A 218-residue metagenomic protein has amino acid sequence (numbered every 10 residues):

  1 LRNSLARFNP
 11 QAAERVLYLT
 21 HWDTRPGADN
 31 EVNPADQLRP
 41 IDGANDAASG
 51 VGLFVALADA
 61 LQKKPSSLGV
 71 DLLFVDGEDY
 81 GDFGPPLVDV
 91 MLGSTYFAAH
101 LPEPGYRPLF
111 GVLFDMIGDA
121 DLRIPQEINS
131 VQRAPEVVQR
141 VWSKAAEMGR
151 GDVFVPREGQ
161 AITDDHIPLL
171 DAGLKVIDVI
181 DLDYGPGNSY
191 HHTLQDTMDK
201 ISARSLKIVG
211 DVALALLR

Functional and structural regions predicted by a protein language model:
L1-Q11: A non-catalytic alpha/beta surface segment that caps or lines the substrate-entry region of metallo-dependent hydrolase
R2, E14, L68-D71: Envelope-exposed proteins and targeting segments
F8-P10, L19-D23, L57-A58, L73-E78 (+3 more regions): Active-site-proximal beta-strand/loop segments in catalytic clefts of secreted hydrolases
L17, A28-E31, F83-P85: Short, conserved acidic/polar surface loops in the N-terminal third of protein domains
D29-P40: Glycine/charged-rich beta-loop-alpha catalytic/anionic-binding loops adjacent to active sites
L38-E136, K144, A161: Acidic/histidine-rich catalytic neighborhood of metal-dependent amide-processing enzymes
F110, I117-R218: Active-site-adjacent substrate-binding region of metalloamidase/peptidase-like peptide-processing proteins
